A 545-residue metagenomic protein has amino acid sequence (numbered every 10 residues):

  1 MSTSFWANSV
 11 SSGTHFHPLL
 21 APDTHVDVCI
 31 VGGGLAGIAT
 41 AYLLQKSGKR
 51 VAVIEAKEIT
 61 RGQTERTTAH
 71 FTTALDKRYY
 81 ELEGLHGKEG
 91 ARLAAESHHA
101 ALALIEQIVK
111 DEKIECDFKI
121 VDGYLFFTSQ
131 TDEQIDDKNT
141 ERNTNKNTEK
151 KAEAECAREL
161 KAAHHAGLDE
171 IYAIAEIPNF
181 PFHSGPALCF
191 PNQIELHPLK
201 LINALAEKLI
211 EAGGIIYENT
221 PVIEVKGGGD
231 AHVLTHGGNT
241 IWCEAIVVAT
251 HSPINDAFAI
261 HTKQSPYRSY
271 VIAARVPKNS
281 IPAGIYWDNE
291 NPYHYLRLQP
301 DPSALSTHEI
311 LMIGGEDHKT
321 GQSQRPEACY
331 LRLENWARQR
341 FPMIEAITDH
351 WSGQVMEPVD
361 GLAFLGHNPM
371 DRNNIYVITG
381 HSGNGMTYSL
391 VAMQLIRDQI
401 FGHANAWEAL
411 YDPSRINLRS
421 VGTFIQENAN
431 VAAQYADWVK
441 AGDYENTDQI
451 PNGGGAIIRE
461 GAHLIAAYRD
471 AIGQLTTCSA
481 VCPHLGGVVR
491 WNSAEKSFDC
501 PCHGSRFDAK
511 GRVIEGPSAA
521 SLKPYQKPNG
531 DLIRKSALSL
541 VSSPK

Functional and structural regions predicted by a protein language model:
M1-V28, L522-Y525, G530, K535-L540: Extreme N-terminal leader/targeting segments of oxidoreductases
S2-V10, K77-E83, E106-A204: Flavin (FAD/FMN) cofactor-binding and adjacent substrate-gating region of FAD-dependent oxidoreductase domains
V26-V53: N-terminal Rossmann-like FAD-binding beta1-loop-alpha1 element of flavoenzymes
K46-R66: Glycine-rich FAD pyrophosphate-binding loop
A162, A187-C243: Helical element adjacent to the flavin cofactor pocket in flavoenzyme catalytic cores
E224-Q299, D448: Flavin-dependent oxidoreductases
I272, A456-V541: Rieske [2Fe-2S] iron-sulfur-binding domain
E290-N291, T307, K319-F424, C478: C-terminal catalytic lobe of FAD-dependent flavoproteins
